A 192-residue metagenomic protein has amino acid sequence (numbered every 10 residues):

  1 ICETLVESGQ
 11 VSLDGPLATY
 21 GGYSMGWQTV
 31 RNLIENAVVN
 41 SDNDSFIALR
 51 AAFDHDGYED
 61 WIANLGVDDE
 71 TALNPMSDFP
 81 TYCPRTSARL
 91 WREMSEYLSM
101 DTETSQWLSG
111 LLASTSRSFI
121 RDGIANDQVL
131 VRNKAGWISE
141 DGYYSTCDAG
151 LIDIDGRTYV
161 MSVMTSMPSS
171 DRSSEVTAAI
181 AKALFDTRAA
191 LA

Functional and structural regions predicted by a protein language model:
I1-L17, A37, M161: Active-site SXXK
I1-V11, R89-E96, F185-D186: Short glycine/serine- and small hydrophobic-enriched flexible loop segments
T4-L5, V67, S166-P168: Solvent-exposed coil/turn segments that connect beta secondary-structure elements in extracytoplasmic/periplasmic
L17-Y23, F53, T165: A mature extracytoplasmic/lumenal domain signature
T29, I34, N40, S45-S99: Mid-domain, small-residue-enriched loop/turn segments at the edges of structured enzyme/sensor domains
D60-W61, T71-A72, R121, A125-N126 (+1 more regions): Flexible, surface-exposed loop/gating regions in the mature catalytic domains of secreted/periplasmic hydrolases
L98-S116, A125, I138-A192: Structured C-terminal helix/loop/strand segments within mature extracytoplasmic catalytic/sensor domains
D127-K134: Short, hydrophobic/aromatic-rich segments at coil-to-beta transitions
